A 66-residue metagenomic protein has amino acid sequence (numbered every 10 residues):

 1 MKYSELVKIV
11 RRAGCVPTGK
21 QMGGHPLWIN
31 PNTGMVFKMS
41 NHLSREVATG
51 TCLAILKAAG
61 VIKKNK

Functional and structural regions predicted by a protein language model:
K2-K20, W28-K66: Basic nucleic-acid-binding interfaces
G23: Cytochrome P450 catalytic-core helices
